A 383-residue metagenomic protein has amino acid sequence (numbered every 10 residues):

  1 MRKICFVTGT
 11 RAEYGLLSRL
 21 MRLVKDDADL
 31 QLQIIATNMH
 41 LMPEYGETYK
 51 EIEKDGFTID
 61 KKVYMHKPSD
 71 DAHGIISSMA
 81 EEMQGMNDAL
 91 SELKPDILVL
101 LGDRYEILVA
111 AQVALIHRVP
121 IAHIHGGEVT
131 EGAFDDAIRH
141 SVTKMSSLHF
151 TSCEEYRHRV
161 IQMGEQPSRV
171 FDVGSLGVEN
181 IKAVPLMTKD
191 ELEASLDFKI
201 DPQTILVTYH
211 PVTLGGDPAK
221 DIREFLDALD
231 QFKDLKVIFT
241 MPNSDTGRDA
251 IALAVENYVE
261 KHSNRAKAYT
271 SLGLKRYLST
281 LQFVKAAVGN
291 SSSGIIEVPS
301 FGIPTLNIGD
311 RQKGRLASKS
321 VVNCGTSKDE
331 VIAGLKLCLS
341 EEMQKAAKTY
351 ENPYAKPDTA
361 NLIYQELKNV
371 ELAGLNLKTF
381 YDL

Functional and structural regions predicted by a protein language model:
V7, L41-P43, S146-K220: A nucleotide-sugar donor-handling region in carbohydrate enzymes
V7-T8, Y14-D27, M65-P167: Active-site and donor-binding regions of nucleotide-sugar-utilizing enzymes
D26-Q33, T58, K233-K236: A generic structural motif
L32-I75, G85: Conserved nucleotide-sugar phosphate-binding/catalytic loop shared by glycosyltransferases and other
I52, M187-F283: Donor-nucleotide binding loops and adjacent catalytic segments primarily of GT-B fold Leloir glycosyltransferases
L100-L101, H149, G273-K319: A donor-sugar binding/catalytic signature common to diverse glycosyltransferases and related nucleotide-sugar
K313-C338, A346-A360: Change "using UDP/GDP/dTDP sugars" to "using nucleotide sugars
S340-L383: C-terminal amphipathic helix plus adjacent low-complexity, charged tail appended to glycosyltransferase catalytic
